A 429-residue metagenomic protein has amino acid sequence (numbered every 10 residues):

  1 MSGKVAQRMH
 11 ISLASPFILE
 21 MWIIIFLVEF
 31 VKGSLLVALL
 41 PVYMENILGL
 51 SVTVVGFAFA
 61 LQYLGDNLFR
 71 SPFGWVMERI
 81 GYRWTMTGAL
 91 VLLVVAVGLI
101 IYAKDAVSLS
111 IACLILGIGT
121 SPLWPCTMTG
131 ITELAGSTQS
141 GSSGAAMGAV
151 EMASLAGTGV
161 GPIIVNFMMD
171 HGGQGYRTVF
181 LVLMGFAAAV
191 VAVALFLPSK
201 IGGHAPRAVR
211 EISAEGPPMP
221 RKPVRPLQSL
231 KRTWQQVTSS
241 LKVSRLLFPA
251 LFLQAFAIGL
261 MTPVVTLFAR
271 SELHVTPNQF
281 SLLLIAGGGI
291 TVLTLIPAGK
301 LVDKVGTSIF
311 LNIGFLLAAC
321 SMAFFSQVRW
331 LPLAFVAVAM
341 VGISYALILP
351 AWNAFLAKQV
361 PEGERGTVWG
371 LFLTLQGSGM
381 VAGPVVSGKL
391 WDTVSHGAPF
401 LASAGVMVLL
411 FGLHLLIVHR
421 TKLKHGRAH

Functional and structural regions predicted by a protein language model:
M1-P16, I201-F248: Juxtamembrane intracellular "pre-TM" segments in multi-pass secondary transporters
I11-Y63, V243-L246, A250, A255-L273: Helix-loop boundary and gating motifs at the non-cytosolic
Y63-S71, G159, G288-I296, M380-V381: Residue-level signature of mid-helix packing/kink "hotspots" within the transmembrane helices of 12-pass Major
F69-G81, M169, T294-G306, W391-D392: Helix-to-loop junctions at the C-terminal end of transmembrane segments in multipass secondary transporters
W84-G98, I309-F324: Structural signature of the two symmetry-related core transmembrane helices
A96, V107-I115, P332-M340: Paired small-residue
L114-S154, F355: Cytoplasmic helix-loop-helix junction between adjacent transmembrane helices in 12-TM secondary transporters
T178-L195, F400-L415: Symmetry-related core transmembrane helices of the 12-TM Major Facilitator Superfamily/SLC fold
